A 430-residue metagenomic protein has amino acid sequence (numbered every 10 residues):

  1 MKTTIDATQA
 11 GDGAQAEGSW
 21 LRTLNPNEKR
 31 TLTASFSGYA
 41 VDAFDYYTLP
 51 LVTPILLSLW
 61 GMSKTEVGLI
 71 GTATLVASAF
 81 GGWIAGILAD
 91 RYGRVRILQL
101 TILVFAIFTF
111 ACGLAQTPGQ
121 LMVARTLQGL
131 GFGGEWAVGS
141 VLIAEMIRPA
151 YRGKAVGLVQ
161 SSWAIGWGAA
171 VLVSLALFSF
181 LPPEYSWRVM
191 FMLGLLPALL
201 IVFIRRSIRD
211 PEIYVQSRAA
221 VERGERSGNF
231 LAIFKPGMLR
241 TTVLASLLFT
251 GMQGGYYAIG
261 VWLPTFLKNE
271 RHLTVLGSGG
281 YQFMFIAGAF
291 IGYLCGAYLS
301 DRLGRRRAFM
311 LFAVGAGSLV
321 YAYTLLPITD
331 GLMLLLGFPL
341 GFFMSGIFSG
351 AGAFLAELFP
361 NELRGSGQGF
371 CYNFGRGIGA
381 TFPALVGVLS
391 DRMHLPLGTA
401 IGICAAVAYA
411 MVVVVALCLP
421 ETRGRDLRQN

Functional and structural regions predicted by a protein language model:
M1-Y47: Cytosolic juxtamembrane N-terminal segment immediately preceding the first transmembrane helix of multi-pass
L49-P50, G237-F290: Extracytoplasmic gate region of multi-pass secondary transporters
G61, G93, L114-Q120, R148 (+3 more regions): Helix-breaking motifs and short loop linkers at transmembrane-helix boundaries and internal kinks in secondary membrane
T72-A85, F283-C295: Central cavity-lining transmembrane alpha-helices of secondary-active solute carriers, predominantly the Major
F80-P118: Conserved MFS/SLC helix-loop-helix module at the cytosolic interface between two early adjacent transmembrane helices
L103-Q116, V314-I328: C-terminal ends and interior cores of transmembrane alpha-helices in multi-pass membrane transporters/permeases
G153-S174, Y372-P383: Glycine-rich segments within core transmembrane alpha-helices of 12-TM secondary carriers
V159-R206: Helix-loop-helix hairpin linking two adjacent transmembrane segments in secondary transporters
